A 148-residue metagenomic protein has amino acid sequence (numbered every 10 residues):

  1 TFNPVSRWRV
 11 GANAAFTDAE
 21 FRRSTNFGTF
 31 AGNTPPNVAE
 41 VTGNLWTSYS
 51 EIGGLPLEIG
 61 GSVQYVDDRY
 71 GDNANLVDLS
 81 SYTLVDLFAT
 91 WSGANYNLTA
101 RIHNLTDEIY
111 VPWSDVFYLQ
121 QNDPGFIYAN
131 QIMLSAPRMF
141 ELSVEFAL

Functional and structural regions predicted by a protein language model:
T1, G43, A74-L76, A89-S92 (+1 more regions): Generic hydrophobic alpha-helical membrane-segment signal
T1-N73, S143-A147: Gram-negative outer-membrane beta-barrel transporters
F30-A31, D78-Y82, F117-Q121: Short, low-complexity, polar/charged sequence segments that are solvent-exposed and flexible
F30-A31, V85, R101-H103: Short, solvent-exposed micro-motifs at the edges of structured domains
A31-P35, Y49, N75-V77, F88 (+1 more regions): Outer-membrane beta-barrel proteins
N33, N37-G43, S81-V85, A94 (+1 more regions): Residues that define the transmembrane beta-barrel architecture of outer-membrane proteins
Y65-D72, W91-L148: C-terminal beta-signal and adjacent terminal beta-strands/loops of Gram-negative outer-membrane beta-barrel proteins
